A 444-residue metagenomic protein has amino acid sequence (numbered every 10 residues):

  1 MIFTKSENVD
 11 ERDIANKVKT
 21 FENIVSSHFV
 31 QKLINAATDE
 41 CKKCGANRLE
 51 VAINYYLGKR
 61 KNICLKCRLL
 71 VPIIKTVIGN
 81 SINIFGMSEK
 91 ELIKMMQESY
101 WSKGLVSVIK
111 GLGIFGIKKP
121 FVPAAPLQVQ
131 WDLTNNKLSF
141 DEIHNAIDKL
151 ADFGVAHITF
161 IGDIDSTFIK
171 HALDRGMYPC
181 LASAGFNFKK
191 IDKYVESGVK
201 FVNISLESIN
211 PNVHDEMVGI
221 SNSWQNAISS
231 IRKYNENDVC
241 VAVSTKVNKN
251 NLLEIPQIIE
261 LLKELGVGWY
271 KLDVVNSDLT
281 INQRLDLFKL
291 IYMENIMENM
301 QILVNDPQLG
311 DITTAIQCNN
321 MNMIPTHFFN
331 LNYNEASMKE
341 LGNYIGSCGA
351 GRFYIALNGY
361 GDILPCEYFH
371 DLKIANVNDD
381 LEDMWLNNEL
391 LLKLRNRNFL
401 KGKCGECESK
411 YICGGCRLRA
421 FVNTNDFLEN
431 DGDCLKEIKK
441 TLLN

Functional and structural regions predicted by a protein language model:
M1-A125: Flexible, acidic/Gly-rich N-terminal and inter-domain linker regions that tether and position cofactor-handling modules
L69-D141, F168-S183, F188-K190, W224-L252: Mobile, glycine- and charge-enriched loop segments and immediately flanking short secondary-structure elements within
I114-H144, D148-K149, A156-D163, F353-G361: N-terminal pre-triad scaffold of radical SAM enzymes
F140-D286: Radical SAM/AdoMet-radical enzyme domain recognition
A146-I164, R395-N396, N430-N444: Short Fe-S-cluster ligation motifs
D238, Q283-K339, D362-G414: C-terminal accessory region of radical SAM enzymes
C348-R352: Short, small/polar residue-rich loop motifs at catalytic or cofactor-binding pockets
R397-N444: Cysteine-cluster motifs in flexible loop/terminal segments that predominantly coordinate metals
